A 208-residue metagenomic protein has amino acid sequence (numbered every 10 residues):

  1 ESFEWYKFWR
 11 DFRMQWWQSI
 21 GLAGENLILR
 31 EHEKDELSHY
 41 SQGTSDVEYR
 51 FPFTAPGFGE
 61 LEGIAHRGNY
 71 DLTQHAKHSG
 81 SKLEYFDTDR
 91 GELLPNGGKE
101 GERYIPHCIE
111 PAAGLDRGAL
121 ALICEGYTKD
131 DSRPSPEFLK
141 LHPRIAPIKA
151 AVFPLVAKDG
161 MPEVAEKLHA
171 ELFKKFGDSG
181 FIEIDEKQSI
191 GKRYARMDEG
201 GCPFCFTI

Functional and structural regions predicted by a protein language model:
E1-I208: NTP/phosphate- and nucleic-acid-binding module
